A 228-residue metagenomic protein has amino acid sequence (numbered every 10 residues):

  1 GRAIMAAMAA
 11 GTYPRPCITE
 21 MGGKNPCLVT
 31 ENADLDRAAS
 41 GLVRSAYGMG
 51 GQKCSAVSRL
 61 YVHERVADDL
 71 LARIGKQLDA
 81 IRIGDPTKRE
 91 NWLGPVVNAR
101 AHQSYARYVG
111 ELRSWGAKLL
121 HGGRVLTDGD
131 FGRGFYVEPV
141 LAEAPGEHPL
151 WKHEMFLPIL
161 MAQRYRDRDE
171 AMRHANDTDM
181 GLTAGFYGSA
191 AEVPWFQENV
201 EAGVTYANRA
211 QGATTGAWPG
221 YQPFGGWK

Functional and structural regions predicted by a protein language model:
G1-G146, R168-D169, R173-H174, A207: ALDH superfamily catalytic-core signature
L28, R82, G132-K228: Conserved C-terminal structural/oligomerization subdomain of aldehyde/semialdehyde dehydrogenase
